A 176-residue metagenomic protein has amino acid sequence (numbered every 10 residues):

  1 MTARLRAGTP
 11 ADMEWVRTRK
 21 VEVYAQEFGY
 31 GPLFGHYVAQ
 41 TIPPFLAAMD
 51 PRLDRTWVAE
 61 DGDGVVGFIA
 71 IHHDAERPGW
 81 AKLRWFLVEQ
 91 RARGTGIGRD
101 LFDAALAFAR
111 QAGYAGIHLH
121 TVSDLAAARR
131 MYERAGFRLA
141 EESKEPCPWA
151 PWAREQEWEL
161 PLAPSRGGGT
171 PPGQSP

Functional and structural regions predicted by a protein language model:
M1-T2, P176: Short, intrinsically disordered or compositionally biased N-terminal tails of bacterial proteins
A3, A7-R91, R99-A104, F108 (+3 more regions): Acetyl-CoA-dependent GNAT
T9, A115-P176: C-terminal "cap" of GNAT-fold acetyltransferases
G96: Glycine-rich phosphate-binding loop
